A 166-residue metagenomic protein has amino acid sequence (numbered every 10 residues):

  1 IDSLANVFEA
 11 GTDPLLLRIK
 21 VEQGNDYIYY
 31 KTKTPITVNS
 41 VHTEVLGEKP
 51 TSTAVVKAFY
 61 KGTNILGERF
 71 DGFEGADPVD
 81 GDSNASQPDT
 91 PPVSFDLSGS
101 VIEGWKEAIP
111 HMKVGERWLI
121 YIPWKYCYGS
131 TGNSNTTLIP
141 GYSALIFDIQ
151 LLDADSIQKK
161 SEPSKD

Functional and structural regions predicted by a protein language model:
I1-D166: Cross-family detector of peptidyl-prolyl cis-trans isomerase
